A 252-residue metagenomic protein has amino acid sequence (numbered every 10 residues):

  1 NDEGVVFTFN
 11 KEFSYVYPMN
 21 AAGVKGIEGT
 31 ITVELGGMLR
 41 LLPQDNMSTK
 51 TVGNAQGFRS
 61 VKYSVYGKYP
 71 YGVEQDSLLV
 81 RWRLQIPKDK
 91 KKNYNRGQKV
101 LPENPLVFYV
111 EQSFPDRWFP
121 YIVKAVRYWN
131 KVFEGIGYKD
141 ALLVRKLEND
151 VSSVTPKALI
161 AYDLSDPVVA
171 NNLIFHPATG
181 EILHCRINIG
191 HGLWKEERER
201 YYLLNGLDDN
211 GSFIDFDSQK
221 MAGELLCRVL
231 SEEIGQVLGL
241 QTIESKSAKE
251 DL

Functional and structural regions predicted by a protein language model:
N1-F114, V132, L147-A222, L226 (+1 more regions): Auxiliary tRNA-acceptor-end handling modules of aminoacyl-tRNA synthetases
L101-P102, V123, Q236: Low-complexity, glycine/serine/threonine/alanine-rich intrinsically disordered linker and propeptide segments
P115-A141: Zn2+-dependent metallopeptidase catalytic core
V123-V126, C227, S231: Hydrophobic face of alpha-helices
W129, G180, G239: Divalent metal-coordination and catalytic microenvironments
V132-E148, Q241-S245: Short, well-structured beta-strand/strand-turn elements
I234-A248: Catalytic Zn2+-binding segment of zinc metalloproteases
L252: Post-HExxH zinc-binding segment in Zn-dependent metallohydrolases
